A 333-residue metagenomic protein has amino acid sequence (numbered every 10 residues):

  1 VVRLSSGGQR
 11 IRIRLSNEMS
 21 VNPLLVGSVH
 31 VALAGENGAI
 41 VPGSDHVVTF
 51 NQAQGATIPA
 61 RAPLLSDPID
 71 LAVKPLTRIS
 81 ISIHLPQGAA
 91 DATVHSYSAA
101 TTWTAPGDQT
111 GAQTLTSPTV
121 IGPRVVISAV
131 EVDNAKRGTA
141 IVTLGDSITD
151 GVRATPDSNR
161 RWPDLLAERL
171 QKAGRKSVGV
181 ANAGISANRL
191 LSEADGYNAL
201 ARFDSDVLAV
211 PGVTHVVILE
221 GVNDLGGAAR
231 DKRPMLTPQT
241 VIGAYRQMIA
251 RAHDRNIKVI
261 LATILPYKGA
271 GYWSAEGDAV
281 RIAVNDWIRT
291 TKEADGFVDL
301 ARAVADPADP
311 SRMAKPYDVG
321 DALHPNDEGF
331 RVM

Functional and structural regions predicted by a protein language model:
V1-L144, G151-D157, R175: N-terminal secretory targeting modules
S128-R137, S158-K172, D195-G212, M248-A250: Short amphipathic alpha-helices and their capping/turn segments at secondary-structure boundaries
A140-G145, T149, S177-G184, T214-E220 (+4 more regions): Structural recognition of the beta-strand scaffold that forms the well-ordered cores of secreted hydrolase catalytic
T149, A167, Q171-R175, L208-G212 (+4 more regions): Sec-exported extracytoplasmic/periplasmic mature domains
D150, A154, I185-Q239: Oxyanion-hole/transition-state-stabilizing segment in secreted/luminal serine hydrolases and related acyltransferases
P156-R161, A194-N198, M235-G243, D278-A279 (+1 more regions): Soluble non-cytosolic domains of exported or imported proteins
L200, G226-A228, I264-M333: Catalytic His-Asp segment of secreted/periplasmic serine-dependent ester chemistry enzymes
G221-G227, K232-R246, H253, K258-I260 (+3 more regions): C-terminal soluble interaction/assembly domains
